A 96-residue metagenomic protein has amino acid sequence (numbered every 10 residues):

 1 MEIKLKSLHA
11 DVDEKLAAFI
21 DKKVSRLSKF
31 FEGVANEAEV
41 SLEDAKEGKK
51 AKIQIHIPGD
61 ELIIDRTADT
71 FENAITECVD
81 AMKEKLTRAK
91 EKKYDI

Functional and structural regions predicted by a protein language model:
M1-I96: N-terminal, polar/charged subdomain of small-to-medium soluble alpha/beta proteins
